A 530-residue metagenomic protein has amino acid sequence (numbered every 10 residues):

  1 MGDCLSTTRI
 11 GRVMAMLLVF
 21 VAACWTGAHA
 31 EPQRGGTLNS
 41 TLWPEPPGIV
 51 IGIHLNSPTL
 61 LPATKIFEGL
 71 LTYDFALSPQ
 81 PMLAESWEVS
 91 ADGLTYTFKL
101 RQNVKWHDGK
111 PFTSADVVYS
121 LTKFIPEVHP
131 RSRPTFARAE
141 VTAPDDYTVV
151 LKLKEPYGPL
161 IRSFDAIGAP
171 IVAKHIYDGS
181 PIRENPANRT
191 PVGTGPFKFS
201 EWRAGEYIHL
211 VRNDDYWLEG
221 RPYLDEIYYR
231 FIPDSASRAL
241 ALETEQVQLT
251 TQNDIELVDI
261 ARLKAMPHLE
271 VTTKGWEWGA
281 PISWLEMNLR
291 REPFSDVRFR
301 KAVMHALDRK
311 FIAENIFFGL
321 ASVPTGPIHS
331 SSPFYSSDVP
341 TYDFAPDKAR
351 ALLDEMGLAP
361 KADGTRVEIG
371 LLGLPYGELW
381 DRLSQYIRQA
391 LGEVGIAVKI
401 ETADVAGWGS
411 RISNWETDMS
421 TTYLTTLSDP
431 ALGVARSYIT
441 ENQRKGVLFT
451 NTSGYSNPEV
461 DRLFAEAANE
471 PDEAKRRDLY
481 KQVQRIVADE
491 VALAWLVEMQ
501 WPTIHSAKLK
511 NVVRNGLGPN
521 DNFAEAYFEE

Functional and structural regions predicted by a protein language model:
R9, K99, R133-Y177, E201: Surface-exposed binding/hinge segments that line and control ligand-binding clefts or catalytic entry sites
N39, T113-S120, D146-K152, G195-P196 (+6 more regions): Alpha-helical secondary-structure segments
T41-A91, T122, V192-T194: N-terminal lobe/hinge region of extracytoplasmic solute-binding protein
W43-L60, L83-A84, K110, R133 (+4 more regions): A structural "hinge/loop" feature
D74-S78, A166-P222, E226, D347-A351: Gly/Pro-rich hinge or "lid" segments in bacterial periplasmic/extracellular proteins
E85-P130, T142-P144, V150-K152, R238-A241 (+1 more regions): Aromatic- and charge-enriched surface segment that lines or borders ligand/interaction sites
F124, E140-T142, S200-V211, Y228-R291 (+2 more regions): Extracellular/periplasmic solute-recognition and catalytic clefts
G158, R203-Y207, R212, A280-S283 (+4 more regions): Detector for C-terminal structural segments
